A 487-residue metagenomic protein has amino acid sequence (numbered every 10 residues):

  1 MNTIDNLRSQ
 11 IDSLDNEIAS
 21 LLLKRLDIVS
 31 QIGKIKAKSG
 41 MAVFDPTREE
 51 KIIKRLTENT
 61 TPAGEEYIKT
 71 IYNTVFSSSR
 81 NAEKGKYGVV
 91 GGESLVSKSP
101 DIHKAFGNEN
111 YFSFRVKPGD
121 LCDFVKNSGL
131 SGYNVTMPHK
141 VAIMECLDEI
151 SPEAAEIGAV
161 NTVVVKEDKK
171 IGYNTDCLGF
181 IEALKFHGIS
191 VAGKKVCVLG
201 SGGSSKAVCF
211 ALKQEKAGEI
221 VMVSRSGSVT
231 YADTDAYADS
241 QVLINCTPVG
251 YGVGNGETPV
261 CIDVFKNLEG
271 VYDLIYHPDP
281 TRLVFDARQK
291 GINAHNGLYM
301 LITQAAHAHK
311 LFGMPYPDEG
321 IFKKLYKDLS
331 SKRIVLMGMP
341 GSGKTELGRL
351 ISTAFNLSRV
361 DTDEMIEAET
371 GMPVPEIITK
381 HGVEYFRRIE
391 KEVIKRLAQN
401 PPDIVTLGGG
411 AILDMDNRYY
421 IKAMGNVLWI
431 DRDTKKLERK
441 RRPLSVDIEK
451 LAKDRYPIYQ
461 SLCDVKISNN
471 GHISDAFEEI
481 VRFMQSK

Functional and structural regions predicted by a protein language model:
M1-K86: Domain-level signature for soluble enzymes in the chorismate/prephenate branch of the shikimate pathway
Y87-H187, P278, V284-D286, K290-N293 (+1 more regions): Phosphate/diphosphate ligand-binding glycine-rich loop within oxidoreductases
G91-E93, G172-C177, L184-K185, G193-K213 (+1 more regions): Glycine-rich adenosine-cofactor-binding loop
V229-H295, A411-N417: Rossmann-like adenosine-cofactor binding region
L274-K332, N469: Adenosine-phosphate binding glycine-rich loop
F322-K327, I334, L350, A354 (+2 more regions): NTP-dependent small-molecule kinase module
D361-I412, D416-K422: ATP-dependent small-molecule kinase phosphotransfer cores that center on conserved nucleotide phosphate-binding segments
A423-I458, L462-V465: A glycine- and Lys/Arg-enriched "phosphate-lid" helix/loop adjacent to the NTP-binding pocket of small-molecule kinases
